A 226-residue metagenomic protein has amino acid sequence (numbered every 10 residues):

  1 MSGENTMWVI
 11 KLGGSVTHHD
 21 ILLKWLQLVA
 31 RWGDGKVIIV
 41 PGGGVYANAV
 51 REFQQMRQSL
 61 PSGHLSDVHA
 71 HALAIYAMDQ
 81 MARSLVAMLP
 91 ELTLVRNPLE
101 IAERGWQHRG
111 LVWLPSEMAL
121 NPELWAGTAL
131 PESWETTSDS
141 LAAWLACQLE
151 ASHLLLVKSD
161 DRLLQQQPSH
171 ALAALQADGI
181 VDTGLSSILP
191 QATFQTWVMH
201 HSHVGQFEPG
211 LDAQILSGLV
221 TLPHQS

Functional and structural regions predicted by a protein language model:
S2-S226: C-terminal catalytic "cap/lid" subdomain
